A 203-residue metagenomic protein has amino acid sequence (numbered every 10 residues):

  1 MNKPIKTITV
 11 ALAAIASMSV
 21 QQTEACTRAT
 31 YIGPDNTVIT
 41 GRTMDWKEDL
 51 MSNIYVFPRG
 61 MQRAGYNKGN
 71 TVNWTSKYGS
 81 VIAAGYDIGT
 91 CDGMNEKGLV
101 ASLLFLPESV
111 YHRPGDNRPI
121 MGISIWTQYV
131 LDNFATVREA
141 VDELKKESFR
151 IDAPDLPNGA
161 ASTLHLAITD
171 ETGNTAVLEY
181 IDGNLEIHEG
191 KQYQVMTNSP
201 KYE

Functional and structural regions predicted by a protein language model:
M1-T9: Bacterial N-terminal signal peptides that target proteins for export
T9-S17: Bacterial N-terminal signal peptides
S19-A25: Sec/Tat signal peptide C-region and signal peptidase I cleavage site
A25-R118, K146-E147, I151: A contiguous strand-loop segment
G85-Y86, G122-I123, A160: Short, glycine/acidic-rich beta->alpha junctions
N117-R150: Alpha/propeptide regions of enzymes that mature by internal proteolysis
V141, D152-A160: Surface-exposed patches in mature extracellular/periplasmic domains of secreted proteins
P157-E203: Extended amphipathic alpha-helical segments with heptad-repeat/coiled-coil character used for oligomerization, fusion
